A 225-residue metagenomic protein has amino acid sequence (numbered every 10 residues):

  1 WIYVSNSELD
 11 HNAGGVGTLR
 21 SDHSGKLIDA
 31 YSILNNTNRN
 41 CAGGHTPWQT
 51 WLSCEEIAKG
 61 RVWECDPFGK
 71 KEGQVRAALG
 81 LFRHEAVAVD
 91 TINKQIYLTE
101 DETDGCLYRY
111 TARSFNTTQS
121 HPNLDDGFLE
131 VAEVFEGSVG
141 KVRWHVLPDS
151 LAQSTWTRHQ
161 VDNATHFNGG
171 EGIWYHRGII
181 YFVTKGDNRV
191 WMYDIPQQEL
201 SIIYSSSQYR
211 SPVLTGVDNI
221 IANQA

Functional and structural regions predicted by a protein language model:
W1-A225: Sequence/structural signature of beta-propeller domains
